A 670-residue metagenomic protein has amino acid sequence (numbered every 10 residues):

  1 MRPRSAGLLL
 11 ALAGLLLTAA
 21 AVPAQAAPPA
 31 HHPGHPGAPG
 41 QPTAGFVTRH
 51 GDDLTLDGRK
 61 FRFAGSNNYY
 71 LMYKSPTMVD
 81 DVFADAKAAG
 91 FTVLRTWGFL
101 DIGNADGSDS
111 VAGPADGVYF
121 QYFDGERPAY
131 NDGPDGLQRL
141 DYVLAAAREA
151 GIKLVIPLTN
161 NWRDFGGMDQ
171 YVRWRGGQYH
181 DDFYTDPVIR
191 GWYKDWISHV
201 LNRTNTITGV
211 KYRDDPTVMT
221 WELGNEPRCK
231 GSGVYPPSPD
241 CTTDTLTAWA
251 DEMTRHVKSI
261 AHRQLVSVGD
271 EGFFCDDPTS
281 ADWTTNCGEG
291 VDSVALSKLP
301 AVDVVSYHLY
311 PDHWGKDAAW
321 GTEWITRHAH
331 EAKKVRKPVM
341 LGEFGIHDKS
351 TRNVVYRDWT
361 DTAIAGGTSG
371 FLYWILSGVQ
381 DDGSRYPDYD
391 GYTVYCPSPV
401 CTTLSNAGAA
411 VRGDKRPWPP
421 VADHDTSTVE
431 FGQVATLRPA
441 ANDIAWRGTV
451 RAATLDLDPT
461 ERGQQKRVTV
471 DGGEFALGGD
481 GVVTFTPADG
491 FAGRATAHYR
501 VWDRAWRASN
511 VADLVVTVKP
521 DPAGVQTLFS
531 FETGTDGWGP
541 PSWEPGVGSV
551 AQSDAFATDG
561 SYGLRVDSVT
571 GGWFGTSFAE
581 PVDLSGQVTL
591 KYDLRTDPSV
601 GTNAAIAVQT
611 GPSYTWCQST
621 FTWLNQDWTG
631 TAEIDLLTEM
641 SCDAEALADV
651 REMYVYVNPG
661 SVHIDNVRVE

Functional and structural regions predicted by a protein language model:
M1-P28: Secretory targeting and sorting signals
G40-V304, L309-A318, T322-R327, K334-R336 (+3 more regions): Active-site mouth of glycoside hydrolases
V200, V305, F531, M653 (+1 more regions): Extracellular beta-strand elements of beta-rich domains used for carbohydrate recognition/degradation or cell-matrix
P417-G448, A452-L457, A497, W502-G524: Extracellular interdomain linkers/hinges and stalk-like, low-complexity segments in secreted or single-pass
Q464-V518: Acidic, turn/loop-rich segments in luminal/extracellular domains of secretory-pathway and cell-surface proteins
D521-V547: Extracellular carbohydrate-recognition regions
A551-G572: Short carbohydrate-recognition loop motifs
S568-A644, N658-H663, R668: Extracellular ligand-binding interfaces
